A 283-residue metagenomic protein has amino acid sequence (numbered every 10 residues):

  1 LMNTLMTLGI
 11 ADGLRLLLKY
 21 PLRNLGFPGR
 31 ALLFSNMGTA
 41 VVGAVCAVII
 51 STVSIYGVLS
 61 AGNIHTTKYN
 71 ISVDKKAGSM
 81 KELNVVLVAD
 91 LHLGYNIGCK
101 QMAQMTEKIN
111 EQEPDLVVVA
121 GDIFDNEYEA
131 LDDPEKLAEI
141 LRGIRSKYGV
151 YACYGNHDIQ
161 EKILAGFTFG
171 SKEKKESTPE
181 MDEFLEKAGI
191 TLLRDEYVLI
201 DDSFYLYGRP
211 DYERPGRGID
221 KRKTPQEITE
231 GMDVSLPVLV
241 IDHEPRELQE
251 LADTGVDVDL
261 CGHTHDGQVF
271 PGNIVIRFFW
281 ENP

Functional and structural regions predicted by a protein language model:
L1-G62: Non-catalytic terminal accessory segments
V53, Y69, F204: A broad, low-specificity signal marking well-ordered, structured residues that form hydrophobic/aromatic
S60-K76: Alpha-helical transmembrane signal-anchor/signal-peptide segments
K75-P283: Soluble catalytic domains of enzymes that build or remodel membrane lipids, polysaccharides, and related
